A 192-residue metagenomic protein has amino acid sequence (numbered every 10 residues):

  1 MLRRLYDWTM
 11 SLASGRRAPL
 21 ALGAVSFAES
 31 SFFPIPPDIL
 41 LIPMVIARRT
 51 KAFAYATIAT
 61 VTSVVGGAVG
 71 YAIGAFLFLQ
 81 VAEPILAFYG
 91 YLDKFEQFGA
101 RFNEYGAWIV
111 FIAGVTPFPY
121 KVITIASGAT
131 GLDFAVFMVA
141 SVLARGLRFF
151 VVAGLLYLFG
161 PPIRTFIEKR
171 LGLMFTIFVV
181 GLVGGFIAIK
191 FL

Functional and structural regions predicted by a protein language model:
M1-L2, A153: Short, membrane-interfacial amphipathic segments enriched in basic
D7-V61, R101-F166, L182: Hydrophobic alpha-helical membrane segments of integral membrane proteins
V64-P84: Transmembrane alpha-helix/helix-exit interface in multi-pass inner-membrane proteins
G66, G70, R148, G181-G185: Alpha-helical transmembrane segments of multipass membrane proteins
F76, Q80, A129-V136, K190-L192: Helix-coil boundary and interhelical linker segments in multi-pass alpha-helical membrane proteins
F78-Y89, V142-F150: Juxtamembrane non-transmembrane "cap" segments at the membrane-aqueous interface of multi-pass membrane proteins
Q80-Y105, E168-L192: Selective transmembrane alpha-helices of multi-pass membrane proteins
